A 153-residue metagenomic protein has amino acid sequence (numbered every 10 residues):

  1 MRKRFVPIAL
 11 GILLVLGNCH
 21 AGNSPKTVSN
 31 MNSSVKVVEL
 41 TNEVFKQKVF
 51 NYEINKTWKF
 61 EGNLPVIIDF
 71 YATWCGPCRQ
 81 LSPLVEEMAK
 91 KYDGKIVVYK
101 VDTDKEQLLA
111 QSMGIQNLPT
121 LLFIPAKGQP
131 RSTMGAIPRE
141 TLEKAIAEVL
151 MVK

Functional and structural regions predicted by a protein language model:
M1-E43, K153: N-terminal targeting signals for export/organelle localization
V38, V97-Y99, P130-T133: Structural signal for short hydrophobic segments within the conserved structured cores of catalytic domains across
L40-L64: A short beta-strand-turn-helix
N63-V66, F70-W74, N117: Short pre-active-site segment immediately N-terminal to redox-active cysteine/selenocysteine motifs in thiol-based
N63-V66, G94-I96, A126: Loop/turn elements at helix/coil->beta-strand transitions in domains of secreted/extracellular proteins
F70, L81-A89, D93-L108, I115: Thiol-based oxidoreductase modules, predominantly thioredoxin-like and allied folds used for disulfide exchange
T73-Q80, T120: C-type cytochrome heme c attachment motif
N117, L122-K153: Non-catalytic, surface beta->alpha helical segment in thiol-disulfide oxidoreductase systems
